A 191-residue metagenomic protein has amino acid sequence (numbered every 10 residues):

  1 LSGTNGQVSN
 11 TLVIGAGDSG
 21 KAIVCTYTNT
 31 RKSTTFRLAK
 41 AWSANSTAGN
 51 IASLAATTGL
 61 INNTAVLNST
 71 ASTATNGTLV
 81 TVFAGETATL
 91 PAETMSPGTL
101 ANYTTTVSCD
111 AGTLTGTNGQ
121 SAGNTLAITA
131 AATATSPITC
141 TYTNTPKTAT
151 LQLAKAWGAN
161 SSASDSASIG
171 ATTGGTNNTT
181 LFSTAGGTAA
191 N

Functional and structural regions predicted by a protein language model:
L1-N29, L151, S168-N191: Low-complexity/repetitive intrinsically disordered segments
L1-V8, G85-S121: Surface-exposed interfaces of beta-sheet-rich extracellular modules
T4, G15-G17, T26, A39-A41 (+7 more regions): Tandem-repeat architecture and repeat-register "anchor" residues
N10-L12, I23-C25, T75-V80, N124-L126 (+2 more regions): Short strand-edge motifs at loop-to-beta-strand transitions and within beta-strands of extracellular beta-rich domains
I14-T34, K40, I128-A149, K155: Conserved "repeat-terminator" motif of extracellular CCP/Sushi domains
K32, L38-I51, K147, L153-S166: Structural motif
G49-T58, T105, S164-T173: Short, surface-exposed beta-strand/strand-loop-strand elements in extracellular ectodomains
A56-M95, G170-N191: Tryptophan-paired
